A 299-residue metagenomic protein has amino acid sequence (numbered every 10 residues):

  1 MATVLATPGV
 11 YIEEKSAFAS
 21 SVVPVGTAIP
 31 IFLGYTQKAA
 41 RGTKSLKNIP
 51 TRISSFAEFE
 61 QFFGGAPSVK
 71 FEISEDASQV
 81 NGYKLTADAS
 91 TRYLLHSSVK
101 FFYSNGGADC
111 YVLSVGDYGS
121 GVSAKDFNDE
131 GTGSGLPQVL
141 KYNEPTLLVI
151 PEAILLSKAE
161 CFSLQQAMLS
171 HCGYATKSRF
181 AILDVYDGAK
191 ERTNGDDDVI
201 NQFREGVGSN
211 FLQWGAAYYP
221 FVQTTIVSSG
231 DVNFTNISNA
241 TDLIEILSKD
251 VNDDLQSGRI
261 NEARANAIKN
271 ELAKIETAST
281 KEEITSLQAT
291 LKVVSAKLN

Functional and structural regions predicted by a protein language model:
M1-N299: Surface-exposed assembly/interface segments
